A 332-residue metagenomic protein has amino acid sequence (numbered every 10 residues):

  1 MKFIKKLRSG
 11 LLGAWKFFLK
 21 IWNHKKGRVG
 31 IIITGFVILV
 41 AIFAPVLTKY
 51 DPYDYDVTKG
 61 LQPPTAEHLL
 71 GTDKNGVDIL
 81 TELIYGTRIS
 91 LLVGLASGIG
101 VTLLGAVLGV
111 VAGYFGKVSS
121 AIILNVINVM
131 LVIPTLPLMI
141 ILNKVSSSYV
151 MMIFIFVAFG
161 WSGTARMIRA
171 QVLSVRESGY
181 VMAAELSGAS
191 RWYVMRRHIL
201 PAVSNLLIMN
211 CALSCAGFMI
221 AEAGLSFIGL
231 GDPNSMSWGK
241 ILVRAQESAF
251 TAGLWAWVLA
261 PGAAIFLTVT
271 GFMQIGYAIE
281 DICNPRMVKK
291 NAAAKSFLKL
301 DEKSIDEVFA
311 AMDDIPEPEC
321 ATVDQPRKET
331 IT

Functional and structural regions predicted by a protein language model:
K2-Y53, I123-V126, V203, V269: N-terminal signal-anchor/first transmembrane alpha helix
I32, V40-N75, F227-S235: Hydrophobic alpha-helical transmembrane segments of membrane transport/permease proteins and related membrane-embedded
L69, G105, G113-R166, A170-S174 (+1 more regions): Generic hydrophobic transmembrane alpha-helix motif, especially the helices
I79-Y114, T268: Transmembrane alpha-helix signature in integral membrane proteins
R88-L104, W192-E222, F272: Transmembrane alpha-helices
L142-V145, Q171-V172, L213, I220-A260 (+1 more regions): Glycine-rich helix-loop "coupling/hinge" segments at transmembrane-helix boundaries in multipass transporters
F159, N205, A212, W255-D324: C-terminal transmembrane helix and the adjacent membrane-cytosol boundary/short C-terminal tail of inner/organellar
